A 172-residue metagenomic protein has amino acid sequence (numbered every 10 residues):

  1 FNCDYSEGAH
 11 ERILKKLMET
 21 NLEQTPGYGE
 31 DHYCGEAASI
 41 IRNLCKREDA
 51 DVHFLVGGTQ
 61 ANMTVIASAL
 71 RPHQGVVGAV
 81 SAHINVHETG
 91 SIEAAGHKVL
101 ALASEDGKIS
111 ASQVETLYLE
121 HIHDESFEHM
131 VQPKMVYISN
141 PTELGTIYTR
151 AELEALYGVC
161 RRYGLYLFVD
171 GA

Functional and structural regions predicted by a protein language model:
F1, I41, A61, I92 (+3 more regions): Buried hydrophobic positions in well-ordered alpha/beta secondary-structure cores of metabolic enzymes
A9-G58, V80-N85, S91: Conserved N-terminal alpha-helix of the aminotransferase class I/II PLP-enzyme fold
D49-L70, L100-G107: Conserved core of the PLP fold type I
S68-V86, E115: Conserved PLP-anchoring active-site segment centered on the Schiff-base-forming lysine
L70, E93, Y157, R161: Anion (oxyanion) recognition and catalysis
V76, V99-L100, L167-V169: Hydrophobic beta-strand scaffold residues
G96-E143, I147-A155: PLP-dependent aminotransferase-class I/II
Y148-A172: Catalytic PLP-binding core of fold-type I/II PLP enzymes
